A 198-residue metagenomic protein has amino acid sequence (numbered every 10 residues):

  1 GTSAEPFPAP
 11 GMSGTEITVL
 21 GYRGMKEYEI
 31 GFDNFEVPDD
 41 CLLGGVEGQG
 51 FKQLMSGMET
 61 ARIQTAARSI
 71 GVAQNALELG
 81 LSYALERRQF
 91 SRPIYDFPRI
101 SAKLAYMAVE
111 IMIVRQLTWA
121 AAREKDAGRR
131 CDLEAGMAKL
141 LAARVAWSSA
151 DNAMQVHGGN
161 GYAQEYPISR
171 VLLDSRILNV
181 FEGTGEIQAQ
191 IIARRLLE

Functional and structural regions predicted by a protein language model:
G1-Q74, E78, S82, R92 (+3 more regions): FAD-binding core of flavoproteins
L81-Y95, A108-L141, M154-G159: C-terminal helix-coil-helix/basic helical segment that borders enzyme active sites and/or dimer interfaces and provides
V145-A153: Hydrophobic alpha-helical segments of membrane proteins
H157-E198: Glycine-rich phosphate/cofactor-binding loops in nucleotide/flavin-utilizing enzymes
